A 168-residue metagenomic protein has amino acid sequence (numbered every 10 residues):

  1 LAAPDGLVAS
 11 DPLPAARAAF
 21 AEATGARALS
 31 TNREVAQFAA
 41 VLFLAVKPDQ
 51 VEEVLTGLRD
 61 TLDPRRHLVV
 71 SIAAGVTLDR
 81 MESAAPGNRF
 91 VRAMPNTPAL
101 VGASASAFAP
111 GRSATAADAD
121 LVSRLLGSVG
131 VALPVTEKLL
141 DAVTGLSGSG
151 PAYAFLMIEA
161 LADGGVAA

Functional and structural regions predicted by a protein language model:
L1, D5, G75-L78, F155: Membrane-interface segments of envelope glycosyltransferases acting on lipid-linked substrates or membrane lipids
A2-A21: NAD(P)-binding Rossmann-fold cofactor-contacting core
V8, R27-L29, V91, L133: General small-molecule cofactor/ligand-binding pocket signal
A9-L13, P48, R66, S128 (+1 more regions): Mobile acidic interaction elements
P14, A23-T24, N32-F108: Rossmann-like NAD(P)(H) cofactor-binding subdomain of soluble oxidoreductases
A23, R80-R89, A105-V143, Y153-A168: Internal alpha-helical scaffold of NAD(P)-dependent oxidoreductase catalytic cores
L146: Alpha-helical membrane segments and immediately flanking helix-loop junctions that form or couple to the substrate/ion
